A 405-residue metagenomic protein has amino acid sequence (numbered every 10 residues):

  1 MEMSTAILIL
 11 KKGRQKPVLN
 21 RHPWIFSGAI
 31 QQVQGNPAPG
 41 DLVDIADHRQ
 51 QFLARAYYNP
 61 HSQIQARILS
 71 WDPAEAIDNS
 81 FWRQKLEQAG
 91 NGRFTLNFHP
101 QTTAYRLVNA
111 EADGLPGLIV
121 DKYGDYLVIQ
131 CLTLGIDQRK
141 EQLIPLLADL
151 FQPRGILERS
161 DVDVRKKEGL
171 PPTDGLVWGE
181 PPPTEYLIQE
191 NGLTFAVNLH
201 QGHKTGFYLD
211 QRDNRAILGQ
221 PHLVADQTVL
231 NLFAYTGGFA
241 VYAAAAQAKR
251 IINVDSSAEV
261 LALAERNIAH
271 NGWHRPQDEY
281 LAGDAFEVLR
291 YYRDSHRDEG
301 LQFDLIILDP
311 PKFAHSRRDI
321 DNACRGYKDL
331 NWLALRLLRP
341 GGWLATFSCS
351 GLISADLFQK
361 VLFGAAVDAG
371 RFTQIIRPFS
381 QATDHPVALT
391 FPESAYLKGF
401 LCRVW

Functional and structural regions predicted by a protein language model:
M1-K122: Non-catalytic accessory regions of SAM-dependent methyltransferases
V108-D121, D137-Y208, A216: Non-catalytic substrate-recognition/targeting regions of SAM-dependent transferases
A225-Y235: Conserved class I S-adenosyl-L-methionine
T236-K249: Conserved SAM-binding loop of SAM-dependent methyltransferases across substrates and taxa, primarily the Class I
R250-D255: Conserved SAM-binding motif I beta-strand of class I
E259, F303-L333: Mobile active-site "lid"/loop adjacent to the S-adenosyl-L-methionine
E259-I307: S-adenosyl-L-methionine
Q302, D329, W343-W405: C-terminal catalytic and target-recognition region of SAM-dependent MTase-like enzymes, primarily methyltransferases
